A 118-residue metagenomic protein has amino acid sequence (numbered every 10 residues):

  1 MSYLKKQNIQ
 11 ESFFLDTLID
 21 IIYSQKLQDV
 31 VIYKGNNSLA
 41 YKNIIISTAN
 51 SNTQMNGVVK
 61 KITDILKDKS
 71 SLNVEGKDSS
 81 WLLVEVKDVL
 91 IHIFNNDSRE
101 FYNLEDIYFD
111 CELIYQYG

Functional and structural regions predicted by a protein language model:
M1-N37, T53-G57, D64, D68-K69 (+3 more regions): Long, contiguous binding/interaction regions
Y41-I44: Short beta-strand segments
I46-A49: Short hydrophobic/aromatic beta-strand micro-patches that form the beta-sheet surface supporting nucleotide- or nucleic
